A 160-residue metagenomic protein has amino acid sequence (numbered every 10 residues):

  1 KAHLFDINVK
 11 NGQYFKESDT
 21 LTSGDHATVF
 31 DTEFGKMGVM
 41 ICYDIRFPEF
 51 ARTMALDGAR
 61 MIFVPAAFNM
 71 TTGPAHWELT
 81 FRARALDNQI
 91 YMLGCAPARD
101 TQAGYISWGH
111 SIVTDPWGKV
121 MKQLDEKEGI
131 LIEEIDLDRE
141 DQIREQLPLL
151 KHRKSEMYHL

Functional and structural regions predicted by a protein language model:
K1-D57, M70-L79, L147-L149: Active-site catalytic loop in hydrolytic enzyme cores
A2-F5, A98, W117, D136: Short, solvent-exposed coil/turn elements at secondary-structure transition points
F5-N11, I130-D141: Short, surface-exposed linear segments at secondary-structure transitions and domain or protein termini
Q13, T22, M37, P116 (+2 more regions): Short, functionally important structural connectors and interaction interfaces within domains
V29-D31, V113, I132-E134: Short, well-ordered beta-strand micro-motif
K36, I45-L131: CN hydrolase (nitrilase-like) catalytic-core segments centered on the catalytic cysteine and neighboring Lys/Glu
D138-L160: A short C-terminal boundary segment appended to hydrolase-like catalytic domains
